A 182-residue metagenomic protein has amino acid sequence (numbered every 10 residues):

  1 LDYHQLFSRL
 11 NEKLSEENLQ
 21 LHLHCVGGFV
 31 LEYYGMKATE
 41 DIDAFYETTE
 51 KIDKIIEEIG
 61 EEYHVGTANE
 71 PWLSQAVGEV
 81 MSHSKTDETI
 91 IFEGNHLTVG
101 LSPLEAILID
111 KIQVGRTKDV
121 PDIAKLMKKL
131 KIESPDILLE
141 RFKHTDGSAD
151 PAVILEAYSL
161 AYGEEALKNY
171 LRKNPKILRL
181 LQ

Functional and structural regions predicted by a protein language model:
L1-Q182: Compositionally biased terminal segments of proteins
